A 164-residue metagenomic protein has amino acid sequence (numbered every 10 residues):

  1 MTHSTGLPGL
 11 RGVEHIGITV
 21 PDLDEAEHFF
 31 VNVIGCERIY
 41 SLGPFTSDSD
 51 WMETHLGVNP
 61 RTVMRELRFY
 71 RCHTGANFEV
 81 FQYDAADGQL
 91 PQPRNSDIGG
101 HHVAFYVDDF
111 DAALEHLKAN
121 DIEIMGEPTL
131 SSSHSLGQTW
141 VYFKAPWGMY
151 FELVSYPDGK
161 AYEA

Functional and structural regions predicted by a protein language model:
M1-G9, I18, Y40-S41, F78 (+1 more regions): Vicinal oxygen chelate
T2-H3, S47-E53, D87-P91, G137 (+1 more regions): A short, acidic/glycine-rich surface segment
G9-G12, N95-G100, S135: Short glycine-enriched loop/turn motifs at secondary-structure junctions
V13, Y70, G75-V80, G100 (+1 more regions): Short, structured motif recognition centered on aromatic/hydrophobic residues
T19-G75, A112, A119, S131-L136: Core segments of cupin and vicinal oxygen chelate
N59, Q92-N95, Y142: Short glycine-biased active-site loop of nucleotidyltransferases that positions the nucleotide triphosphate and helps
Q82-A85: Acetyl-CoA-dependent GNAT
